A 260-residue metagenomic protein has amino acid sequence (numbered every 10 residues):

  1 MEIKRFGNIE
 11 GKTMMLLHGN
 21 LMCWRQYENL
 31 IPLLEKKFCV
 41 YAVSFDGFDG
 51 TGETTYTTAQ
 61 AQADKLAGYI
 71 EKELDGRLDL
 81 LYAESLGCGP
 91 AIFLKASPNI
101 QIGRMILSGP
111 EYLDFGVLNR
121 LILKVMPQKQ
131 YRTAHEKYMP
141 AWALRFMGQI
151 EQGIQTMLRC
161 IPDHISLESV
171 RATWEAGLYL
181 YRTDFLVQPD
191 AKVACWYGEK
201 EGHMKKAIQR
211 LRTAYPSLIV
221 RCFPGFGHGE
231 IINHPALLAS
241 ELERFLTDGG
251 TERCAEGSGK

Functional and structural regions predicted by a protein language model:
K4-G52: Conserved HGGG/HGGXW glycine-rich cap/lid loop of the alpha/beta-hydrolase fold
Y41-L80, S240: Active-site loop/oxyanion-hole signature of alpha/beta-hydrolase fold enzymes
Y82-G87, A91: Gly/Ala-rich beta-loop-alpha elbow adjacent to hydrolase catalytic centers
A96, I100-T133: Flexible "cap/lid" loop of the alpha/beta hydrolase fold
V117, T133-V187: Conserved alpha/beta-hydrolase catalytic His-Asp/Glu region
P189, C195-Y197: Short beta-strand/loop motif that positions the catalytic acidic residue of the alpha/beta-hydrolase fold
E199-M204, G229: Acidic catalytic loop of the alpha/beta-hydrolase fold
F226-L237: Catalytic histidine-centered segment of alpha/beta-hydrolase-like enzymes
